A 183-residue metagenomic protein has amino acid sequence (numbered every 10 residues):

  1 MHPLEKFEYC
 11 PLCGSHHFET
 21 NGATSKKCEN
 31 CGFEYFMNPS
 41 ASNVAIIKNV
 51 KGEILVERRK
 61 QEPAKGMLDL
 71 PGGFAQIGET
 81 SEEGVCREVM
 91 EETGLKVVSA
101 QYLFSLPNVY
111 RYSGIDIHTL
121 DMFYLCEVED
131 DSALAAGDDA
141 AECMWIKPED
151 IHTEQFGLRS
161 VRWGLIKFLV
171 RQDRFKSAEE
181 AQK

Functional and structural regions predicted by a protein language model:
M1-K6, A133-K183: Nudix hydrolase/Nudix homology domain
P3-F7, T24, A41: Short metal-coordination and nucleic-acid-contact micro-motifs, chiefly zinc-binding Cys/His arrays
C10-C13, C28-C31: Short cysteine-rich clusters marking metal-coordination/redox-active sites
F18-E19, F36: Short functional micro-motifs and their immediate structural scaffolds
E19-S25: Short linker/helix segments within small regulatory modules
N30-I54, F74: Conserved N-terminal beta-strand and adjoining loop/helix that marks the start of the Nudix/MutT-like hydrolase domain
N49-E91: Conserved Nudix-box catalytic region and its N-terminal flanking loop in Nudix hydrolases and closely related
F104-S132: Active-site-adjacent beta-strand/loop module that shapes the phosphate/pyrophosphate-binding cleft
